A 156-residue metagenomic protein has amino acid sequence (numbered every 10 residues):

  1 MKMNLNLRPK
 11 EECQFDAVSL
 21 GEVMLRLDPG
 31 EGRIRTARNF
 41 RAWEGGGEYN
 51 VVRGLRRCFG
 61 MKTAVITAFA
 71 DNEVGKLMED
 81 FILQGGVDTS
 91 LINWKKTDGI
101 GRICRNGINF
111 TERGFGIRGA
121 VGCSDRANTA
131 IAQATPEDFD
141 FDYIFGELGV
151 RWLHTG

Functional and structural regions predicted by a protein language model:
M1-N39: Positively charged, low-complexity intrinsically disordered leader regions
E12, R35, G46, I103-R105: A generic fold-level signal
D16, W43-N50, P136-E137: Short secondary-structure boundary/capping elements
L20, T155-G156: Glycine-rich beta-strand-to-loop/alpha-helix junction loops that act as flexible
M24-L25, E48-N50, M78: Short, flexible micro-motifs
N39-A42, G46, E73: Residues at secondary-structure transition points
W43, N50-K62, Q84: Alpha-helix C-terminal capping segments
K62-T155: Conserved N-terminal subdomain of the carbohydrate kinase-like
